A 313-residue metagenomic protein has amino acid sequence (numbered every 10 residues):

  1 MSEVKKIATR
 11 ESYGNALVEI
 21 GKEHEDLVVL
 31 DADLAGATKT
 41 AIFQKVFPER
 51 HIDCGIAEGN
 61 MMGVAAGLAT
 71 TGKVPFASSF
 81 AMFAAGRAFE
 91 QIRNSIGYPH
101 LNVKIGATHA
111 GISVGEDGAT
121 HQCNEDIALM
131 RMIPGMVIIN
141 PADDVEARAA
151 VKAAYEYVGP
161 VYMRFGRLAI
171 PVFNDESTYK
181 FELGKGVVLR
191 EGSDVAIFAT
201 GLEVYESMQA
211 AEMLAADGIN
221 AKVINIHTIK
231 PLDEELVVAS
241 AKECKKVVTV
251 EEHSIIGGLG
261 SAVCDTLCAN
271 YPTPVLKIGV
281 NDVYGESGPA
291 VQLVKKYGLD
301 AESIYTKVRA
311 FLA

Functional and structural regions predicted by a protein language model:
M1-R164, A169: Thiamine diphosphate
E11, E23-D26, L34-A41, K45 (+2 more regions): Thiamine diphosphate
